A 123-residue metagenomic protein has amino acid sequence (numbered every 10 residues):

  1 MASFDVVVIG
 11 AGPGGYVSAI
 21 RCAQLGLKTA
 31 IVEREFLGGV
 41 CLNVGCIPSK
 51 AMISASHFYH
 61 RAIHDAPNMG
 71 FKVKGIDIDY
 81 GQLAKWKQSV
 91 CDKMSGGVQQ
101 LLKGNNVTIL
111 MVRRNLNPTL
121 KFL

Functional and structural regions predicted by a protein language model:
M1-G14: Beta1/beta-strand and adjacent pyrophosphate-binding region of the FAD-binding site in flavoprotein oxidoreductases
A2-S3, I20-L27, V32-L123: Glycine-rich flavin
